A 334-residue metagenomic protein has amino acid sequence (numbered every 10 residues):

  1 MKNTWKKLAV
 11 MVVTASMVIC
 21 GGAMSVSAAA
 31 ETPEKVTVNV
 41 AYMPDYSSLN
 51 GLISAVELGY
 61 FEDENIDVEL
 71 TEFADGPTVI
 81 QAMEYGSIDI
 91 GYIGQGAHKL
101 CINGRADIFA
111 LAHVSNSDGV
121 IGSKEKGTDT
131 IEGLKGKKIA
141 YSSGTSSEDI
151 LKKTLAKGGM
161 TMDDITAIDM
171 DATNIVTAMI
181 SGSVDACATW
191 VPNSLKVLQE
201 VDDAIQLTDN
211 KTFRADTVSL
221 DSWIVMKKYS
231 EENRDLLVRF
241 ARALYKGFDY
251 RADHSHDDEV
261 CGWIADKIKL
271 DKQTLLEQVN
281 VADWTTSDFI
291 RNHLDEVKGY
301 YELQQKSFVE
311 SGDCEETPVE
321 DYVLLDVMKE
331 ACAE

Functional and structural regions predicted by a protein language model:
M1-T37, E330-E334: Short, low-complexity disordered leader/linker segments with a strong preference for bacterial N-terminal type II
E31-T161, T166-D171, A178, D185-V191 (+2 more regions): Short, glycine-/small- and polar/acidic-enriched structural segments that line small-molecule recognition paths
A55, D149, W223, D258-E259 (+1 more regions): A generic alpha-helix surface/boundary motif
E57, L151, S194, C261 (+1 more regions): Generic structural marker for isolated residues within well-ordered, non-membrane alpha-helices of soluble domains
I88-Y92, I180-D185, A282-K298, V327-E334: Short amphipathic alpha-helical segments at helix boundaries and their inter-helical linkers
Q95-G96, I168, N174-D266: Pocket-lining segment of extracytoplasmic ligand-binding domains
E231-D313: Secondary-structure end/capping motifs
Y301-E334: Conserved C-terminal helix/tail region of periplasmic/extracytoplasmic solute-binding proteins
